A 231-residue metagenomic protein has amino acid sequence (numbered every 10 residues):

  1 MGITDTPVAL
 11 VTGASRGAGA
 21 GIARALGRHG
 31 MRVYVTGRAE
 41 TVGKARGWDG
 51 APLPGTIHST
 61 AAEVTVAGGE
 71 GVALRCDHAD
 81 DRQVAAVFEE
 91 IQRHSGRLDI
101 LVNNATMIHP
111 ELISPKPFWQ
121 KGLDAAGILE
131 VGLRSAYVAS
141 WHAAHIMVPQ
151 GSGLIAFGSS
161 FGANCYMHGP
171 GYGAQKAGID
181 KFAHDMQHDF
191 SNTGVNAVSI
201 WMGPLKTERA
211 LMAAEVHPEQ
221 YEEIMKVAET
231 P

Functional and structural regions predicted by a protein language model:
G2-E40: Canonical Rossmann dinucleotide-binding motif of NAD(H)/NADP(H)-dependent dehydrogenases/reductases, specifically
T6-P7, G69-E70, R97-L98, M147-S160 (+1 more regions): Active-site loop of short-chain dehydrogenase/reductase
H29-S59: Conserved glycine-rich Rossmann-like NAD(P)H-binding loop of the short-chain dehydrogenase/reductase
G50-H58, T106-A126, G171: Conserved mid-core segment of classical short-chain dehydrogenase/reductases
P52-G55, R75-V87: The beta1-alpha1 cofactor-binding region of Rossmann-like NAD(H)/NADP(H)-dependent oxidoreductases
I108, W119-A125, L154-G178, A183-N192 (+2 more regions): Catalytic loop of short-chain dehydrogenase/reductase
S199, P218-P231: C-terminal helical subdomain
